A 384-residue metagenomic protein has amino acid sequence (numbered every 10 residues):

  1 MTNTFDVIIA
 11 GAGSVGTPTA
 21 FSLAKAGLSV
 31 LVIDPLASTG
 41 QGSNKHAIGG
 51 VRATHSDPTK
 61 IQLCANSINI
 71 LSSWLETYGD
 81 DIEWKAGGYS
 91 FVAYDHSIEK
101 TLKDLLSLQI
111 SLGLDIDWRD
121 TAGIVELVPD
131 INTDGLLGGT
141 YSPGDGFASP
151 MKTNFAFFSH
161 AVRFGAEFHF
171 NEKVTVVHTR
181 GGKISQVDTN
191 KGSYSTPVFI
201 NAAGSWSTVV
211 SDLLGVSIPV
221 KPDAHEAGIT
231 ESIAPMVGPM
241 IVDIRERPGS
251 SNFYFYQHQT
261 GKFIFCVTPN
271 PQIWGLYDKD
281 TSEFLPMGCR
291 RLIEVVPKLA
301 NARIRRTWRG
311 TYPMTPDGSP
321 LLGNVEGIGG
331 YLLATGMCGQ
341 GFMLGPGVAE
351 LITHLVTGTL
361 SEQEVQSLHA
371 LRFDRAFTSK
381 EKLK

Functional and structural regions predicted by a protein language model:
N3-F5, D188-V198: Core beta-strand elements of the Rossmann-like FAD/NAD(P) dinucleotide-binding domain in flavoenzyme oxidoreductases
V7-L31: N-terminal Rossmann-like FAD-binding beta1-loop-alpha1 element of flavoenzymes
F21-K25, V51, D80-G88, K183 (+2 more regions): Active-site substrate-recognition segment that forms the wall of the catalytic cavity or substrate channel
K25-N44: Glycine-rich FAD pyrophosphate-binding loop
I48-L127, N252-Y254, I273, E283 (+1 more regions): Dinucleotide-binding Rossmann-like beta1-alpha1 core, especially the glycine-rich loop that anchors the ADP
I70-S73, K85, A93-F164, H169-F170 (+1 more regions): Flavin (FAD/FMN) cofactor-binding and adjacent substrate-gating region of FAD-dependent oxidoreductase domains
I293-K384: C-terminal catalytic lobe of FAD-dependent flavoproteins
